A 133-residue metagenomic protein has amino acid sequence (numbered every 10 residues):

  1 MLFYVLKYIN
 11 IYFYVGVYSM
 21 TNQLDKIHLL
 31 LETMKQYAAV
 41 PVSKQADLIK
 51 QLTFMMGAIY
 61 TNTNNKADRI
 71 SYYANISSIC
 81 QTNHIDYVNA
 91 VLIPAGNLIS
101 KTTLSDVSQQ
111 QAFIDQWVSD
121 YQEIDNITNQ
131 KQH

Functional and structural regions predicted by a protein language model:
M1-S19: Short, Lys/Arg-enriched N-terminal segments with co-localized hydrophobic residues within the first ~10-30 amino acids
K7-N10, K50, K131: Intrinsically disordered, low-complexity polyampholyte segments enriched for Lys and acidic residues
Y8-N10, A58, S78, L98 (+1 more regions): Generic short N-terminal amphipathic or hydrophobic helices
G16, M20-A58, D115: Short terminal alpha-helical segments
L24-I27, L31-M34, L52, A67 (+6 more regions): Generic L/I/V-rich hydrophobic alpha-helical segments across diverse proteins
Q36-A46, Y60-A67, I85-V88, S100-Q109: Charged, low-complexity interaction regions
T63-G96: Short, charged early-sequence alpha-helical segments and their helix-coil boundaries
Y87-H133: Amphipathic alpha-helical binding modules
